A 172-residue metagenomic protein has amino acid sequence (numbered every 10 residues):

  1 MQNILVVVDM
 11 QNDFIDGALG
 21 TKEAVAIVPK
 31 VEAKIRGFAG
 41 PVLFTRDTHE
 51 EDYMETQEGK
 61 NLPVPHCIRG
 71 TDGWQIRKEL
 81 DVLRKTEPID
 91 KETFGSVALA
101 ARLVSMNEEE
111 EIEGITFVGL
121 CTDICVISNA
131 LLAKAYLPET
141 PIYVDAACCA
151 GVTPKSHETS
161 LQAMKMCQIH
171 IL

Functional and structural regions predicted by a protein language model:
M1-P88, E109, V152, E158 (+2 more regions): Active-site acidic carboxylates
I4, P41-L43, G114-T116, P141-Y143: A structural signal for isolated positions on well-ordered beta-strands in alpha/beta enzyme cores
G20, A24, E92, L120-D123 (+1 more regions): Short beta->alpha junction loops/turns
K30-G37, I127-L137: Histidine-anchored nucleotide/phosphate-binding helix
D47, F94, A147-C149: Active-site beta-loop-alpha junctions enriched in small/polar residues
G70-I124: Internal catalytic-core helix/loop-beta-alpha segment that presents or stabilizes conserved functional determinants
A100, I127-A130, P154-E158: Conserved strand-to-helix beginnings and helix N-cap segments that scaffold or border functional pockets
T116-L120, P141-P154, L172: A short glycine-rich beta-strand->turn/loop micro-motif centered on a GG-aromatic cluster
